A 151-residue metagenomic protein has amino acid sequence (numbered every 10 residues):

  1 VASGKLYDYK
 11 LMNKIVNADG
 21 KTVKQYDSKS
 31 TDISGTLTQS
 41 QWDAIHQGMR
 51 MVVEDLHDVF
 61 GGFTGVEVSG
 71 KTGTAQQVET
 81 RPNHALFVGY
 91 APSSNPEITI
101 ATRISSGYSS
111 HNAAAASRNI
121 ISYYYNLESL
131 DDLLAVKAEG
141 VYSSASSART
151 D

Functional and structural regions predicted by a protein language model:
V1-D32, H46-D131: Active-site beta-strand/loop architecture of penicillin-binding DD-peptidases
T36-A44, G48: Extended C-terminal subregions enriched in glycine
S40-W42, Y108, A145-D151: Residue-level signal for protein termini and structural transition zones
D131-D151: Short, highly charged C-terminal tails/helix-capping segments
